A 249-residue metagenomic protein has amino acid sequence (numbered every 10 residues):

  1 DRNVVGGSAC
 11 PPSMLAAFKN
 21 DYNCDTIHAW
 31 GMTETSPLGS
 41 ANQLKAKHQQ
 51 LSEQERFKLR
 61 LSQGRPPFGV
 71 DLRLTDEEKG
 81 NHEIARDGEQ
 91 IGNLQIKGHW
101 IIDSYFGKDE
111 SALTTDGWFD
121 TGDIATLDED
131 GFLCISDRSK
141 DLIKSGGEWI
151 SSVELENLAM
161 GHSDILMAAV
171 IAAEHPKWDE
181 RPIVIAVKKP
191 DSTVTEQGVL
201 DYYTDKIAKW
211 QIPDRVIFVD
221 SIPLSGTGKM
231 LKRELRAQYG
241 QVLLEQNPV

Functional and structural regions predicted by a protein language model:
R2-N3, C10-A29, T33-L133, S139-L142 (+2 more regions): Conserved AMP-binding/adenylate-forming
V5, V170, I217-F218: Hydrophobic/anchoring residues in structured secondary elements
G7-S8, S221: Conserved donor-binding loops in enzymes that form glycosidic bonds
D25, D71, M167, R215-I217: Conserved beta-strand segments of alpha/beta enzyme cores
F68-L72, G92, E180-P182, D214 (+1 more regions): Change "...and in nucleic-acid phosphodiester-cleaving endonucleases..." to "...and in nucleic-acid processing enzymes
D71-E77, D220-T227: Active-site and channel-lining beta-strand-loop segments that bind or position nucleotide-derived/phosphorylated
G98, S104, I124-Q211, S221 (+2 more regions): AMP-binding/adenylate-forming catalytic core of the ANL superfamily
Q238-V249: Acidic/polar alpha-helix N-cap and adjacent early helical turns within long charge-rich amphipathic helices/linkers
